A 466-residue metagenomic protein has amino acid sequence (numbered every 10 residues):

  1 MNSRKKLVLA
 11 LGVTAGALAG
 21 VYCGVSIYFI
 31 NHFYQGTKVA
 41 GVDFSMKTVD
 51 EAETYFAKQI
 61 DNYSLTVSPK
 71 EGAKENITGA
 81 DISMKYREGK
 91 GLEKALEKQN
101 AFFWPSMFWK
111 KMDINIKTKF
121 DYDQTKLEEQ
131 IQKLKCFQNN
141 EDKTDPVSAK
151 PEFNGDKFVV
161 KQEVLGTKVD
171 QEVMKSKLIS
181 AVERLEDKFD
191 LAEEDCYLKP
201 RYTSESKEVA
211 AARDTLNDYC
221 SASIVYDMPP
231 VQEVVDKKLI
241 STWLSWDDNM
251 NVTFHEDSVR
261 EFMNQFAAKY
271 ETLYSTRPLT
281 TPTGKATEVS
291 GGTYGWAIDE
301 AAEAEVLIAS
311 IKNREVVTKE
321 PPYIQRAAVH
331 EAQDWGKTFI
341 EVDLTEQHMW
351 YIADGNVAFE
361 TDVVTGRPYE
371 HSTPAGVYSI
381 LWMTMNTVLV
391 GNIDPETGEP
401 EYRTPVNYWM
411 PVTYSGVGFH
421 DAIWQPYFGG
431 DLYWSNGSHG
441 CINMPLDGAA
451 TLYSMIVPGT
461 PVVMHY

Functional and structural regions predicted by a protein language model:
N2-T404, Y408, Q425-P426, I456-P458 (+1 more regions): Surface-exposed, secretory/extracytoplasmic low-complexity segments enriched in Ser/Thr/Asn/Gly/Pro
T125, Y408-M464: Active-site scaffold segments
